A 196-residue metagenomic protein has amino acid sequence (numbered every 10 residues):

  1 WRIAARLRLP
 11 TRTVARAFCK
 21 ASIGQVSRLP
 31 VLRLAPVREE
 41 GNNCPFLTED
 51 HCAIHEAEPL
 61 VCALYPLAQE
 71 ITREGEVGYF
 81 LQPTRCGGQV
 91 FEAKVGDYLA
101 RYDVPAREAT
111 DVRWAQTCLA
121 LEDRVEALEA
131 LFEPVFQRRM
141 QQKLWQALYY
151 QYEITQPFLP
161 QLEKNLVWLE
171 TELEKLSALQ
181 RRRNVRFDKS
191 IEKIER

Functional and structural regions predicted by a protein language model:
W1-R196: Short loop/turn segments that flank or connect secondary-structure elements
